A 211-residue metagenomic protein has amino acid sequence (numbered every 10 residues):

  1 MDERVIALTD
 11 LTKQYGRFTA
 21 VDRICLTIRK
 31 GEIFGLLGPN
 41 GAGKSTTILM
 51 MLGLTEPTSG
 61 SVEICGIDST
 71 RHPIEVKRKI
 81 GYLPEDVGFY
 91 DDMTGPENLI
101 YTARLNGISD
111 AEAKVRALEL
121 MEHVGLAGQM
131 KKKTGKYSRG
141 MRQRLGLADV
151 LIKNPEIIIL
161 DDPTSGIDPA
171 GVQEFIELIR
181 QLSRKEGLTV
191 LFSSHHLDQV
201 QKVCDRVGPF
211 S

Functional and structural regions predicted by a protein language model:
G60-D68, E75-V76: Conserved ABC transporter NBD signature motif
I100, R104, A111-Q129: Conserved ABC ATPase "signature" region
N154: Conserved catalytic motifs of ABC-family nucleotide-binding domains
I158-D161: Catalytic Walker B motif of ABC-type/P-loop ATPase nucleotide-binding domains
Q173-E186: Helical segment within the ABC ATPase nucleotide-binding domain
G187-H195: Conserved H-loop
